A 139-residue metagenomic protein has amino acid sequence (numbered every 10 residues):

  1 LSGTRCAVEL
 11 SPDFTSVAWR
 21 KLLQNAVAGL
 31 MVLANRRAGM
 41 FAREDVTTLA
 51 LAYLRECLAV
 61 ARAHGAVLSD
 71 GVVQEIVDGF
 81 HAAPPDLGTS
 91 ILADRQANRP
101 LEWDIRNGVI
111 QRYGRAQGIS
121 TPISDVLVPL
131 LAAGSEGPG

Functional and structural regions predicted by a protein language model:
L1-G71: Internal alpha-helical scaffold of NAD(P)-dependent oxidoreductase catalytic cores
S2, L49-G139: NAD(P)-dependent Rossmann-like dehydrogenase/reductase catalytic/cofactor-binding core
